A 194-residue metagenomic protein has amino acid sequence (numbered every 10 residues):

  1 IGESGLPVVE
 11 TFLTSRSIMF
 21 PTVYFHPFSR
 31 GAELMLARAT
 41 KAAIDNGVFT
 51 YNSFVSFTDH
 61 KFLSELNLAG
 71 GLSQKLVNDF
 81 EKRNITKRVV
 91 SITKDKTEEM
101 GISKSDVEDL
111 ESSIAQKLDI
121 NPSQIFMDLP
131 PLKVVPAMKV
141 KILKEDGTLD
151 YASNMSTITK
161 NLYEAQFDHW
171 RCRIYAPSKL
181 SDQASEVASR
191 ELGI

Functional and structural regions predicted by a protein language model:
I1-I194: Histidine-centered, transition-metal-coordinating active-site segments
